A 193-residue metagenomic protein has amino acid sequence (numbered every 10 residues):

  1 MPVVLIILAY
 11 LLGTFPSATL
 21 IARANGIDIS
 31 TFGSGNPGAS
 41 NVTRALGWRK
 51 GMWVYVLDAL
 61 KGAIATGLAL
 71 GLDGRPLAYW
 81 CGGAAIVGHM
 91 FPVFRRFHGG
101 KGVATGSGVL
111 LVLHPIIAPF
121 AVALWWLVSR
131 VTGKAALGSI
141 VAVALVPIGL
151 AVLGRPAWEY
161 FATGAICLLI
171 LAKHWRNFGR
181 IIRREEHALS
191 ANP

Functional and structural regions predicted by a protein language model:
M1-I7, L60, I64-W80, L111-I117 (+1 more regions): Helix-coil boundary and interhelical linker segments in multi-pass alpha-helical membrane proteins
M1-N25: N-terminal signal-anchor transmembrane alpha helix
L5-I6, R49-F94, W125-W126, R130: Nucleotide and nucleotide-moiety/phosphate-recognizing core
A18-R23, G88-H98, W125-T132, H174-G179: C-terminal ends of transmembrane helices
T19-G51, N177-P193: Cytosolic, membrane-interface loops and tails of multi-pass inner-membrane proteins
D28-A39, F94-S107, K134-A142: Short, non-helical or kinked segments that cap or interrupt transmembrane helices
T43-W48, A69-D73, G88, V103-T132 (+1 more regions): Interfacial segments of multi-pass membrane proteins
P119, A135-V143, R155-I166: Loop-to-transmembrane alpha-helix initiation sites
